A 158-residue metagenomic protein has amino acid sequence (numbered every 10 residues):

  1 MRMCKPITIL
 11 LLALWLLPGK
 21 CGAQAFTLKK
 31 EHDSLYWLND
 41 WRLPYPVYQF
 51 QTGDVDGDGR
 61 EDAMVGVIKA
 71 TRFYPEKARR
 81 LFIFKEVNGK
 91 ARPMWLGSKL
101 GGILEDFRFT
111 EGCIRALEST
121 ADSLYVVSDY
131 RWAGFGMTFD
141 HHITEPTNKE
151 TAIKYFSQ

Functional and structural regions predicted by a protein language model:
M1-T8: Bacterial N-terminal signal peptides that target proteins for export
T8-L17: Bacterial N-terminal signal peptides
K20-Q158: Beta-propeller-forming repeat regions
